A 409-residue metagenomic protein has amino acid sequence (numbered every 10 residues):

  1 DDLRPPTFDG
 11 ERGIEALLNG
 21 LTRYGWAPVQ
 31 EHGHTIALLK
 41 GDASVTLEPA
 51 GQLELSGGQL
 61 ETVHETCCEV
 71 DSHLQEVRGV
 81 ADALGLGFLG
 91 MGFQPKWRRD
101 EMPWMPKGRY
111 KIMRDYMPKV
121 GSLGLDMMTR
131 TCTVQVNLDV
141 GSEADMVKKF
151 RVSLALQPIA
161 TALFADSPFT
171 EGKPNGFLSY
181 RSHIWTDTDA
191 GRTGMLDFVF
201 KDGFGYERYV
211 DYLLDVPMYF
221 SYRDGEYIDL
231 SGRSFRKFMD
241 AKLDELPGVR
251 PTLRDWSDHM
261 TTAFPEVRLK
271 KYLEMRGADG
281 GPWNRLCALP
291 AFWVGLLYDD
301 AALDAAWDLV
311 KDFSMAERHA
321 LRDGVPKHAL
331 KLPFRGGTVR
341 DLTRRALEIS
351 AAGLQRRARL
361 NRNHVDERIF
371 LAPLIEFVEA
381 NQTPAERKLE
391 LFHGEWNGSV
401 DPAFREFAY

Functional and structural regions predicted by a protein language model:
D1-D2, G57-Q59, L138-V140, G277-D279: Short beta-strand-to-loop capping motifs
D1-S122, R130, A165, R285 (+6 more regions): Terminal catalytic/cofactor-binding subdomain
E69-S72, E76, K148-A155, R208 (+9 more regions): Generic recognition of stable, solvent-exposed alpha-helical segments in well-folded globular domains
D82-A83, G87-L89, F93-R268: Loop-rich catalytic cores of soluble enzymes, especially ATP-dependent carboxylate-amine ligases and other
R233-E317: Long, well-ordered mid-to-C-terminal structural blocks that present hydrophobic/aromatic surfaces
S234-K237, T338, T383: Short, structural beta-strand-to-alpha-helix junction motif
